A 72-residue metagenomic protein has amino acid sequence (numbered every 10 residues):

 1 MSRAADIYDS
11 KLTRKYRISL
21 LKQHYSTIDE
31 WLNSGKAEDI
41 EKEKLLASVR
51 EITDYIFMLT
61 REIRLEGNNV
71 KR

Functional and structural regions predicted by a protein language model:
S2-G35, R61-L65: N-terminal acidic leader/helix
L21, I28, V49-I52, I56: Hydrophobic beta-strand residues in large extracellular and virion-surface proteins
D39-E51: Short, charged, amphipathic alpha-helical segments
E51-N68: Amphipathic alpha-helical coiled-coil segments
